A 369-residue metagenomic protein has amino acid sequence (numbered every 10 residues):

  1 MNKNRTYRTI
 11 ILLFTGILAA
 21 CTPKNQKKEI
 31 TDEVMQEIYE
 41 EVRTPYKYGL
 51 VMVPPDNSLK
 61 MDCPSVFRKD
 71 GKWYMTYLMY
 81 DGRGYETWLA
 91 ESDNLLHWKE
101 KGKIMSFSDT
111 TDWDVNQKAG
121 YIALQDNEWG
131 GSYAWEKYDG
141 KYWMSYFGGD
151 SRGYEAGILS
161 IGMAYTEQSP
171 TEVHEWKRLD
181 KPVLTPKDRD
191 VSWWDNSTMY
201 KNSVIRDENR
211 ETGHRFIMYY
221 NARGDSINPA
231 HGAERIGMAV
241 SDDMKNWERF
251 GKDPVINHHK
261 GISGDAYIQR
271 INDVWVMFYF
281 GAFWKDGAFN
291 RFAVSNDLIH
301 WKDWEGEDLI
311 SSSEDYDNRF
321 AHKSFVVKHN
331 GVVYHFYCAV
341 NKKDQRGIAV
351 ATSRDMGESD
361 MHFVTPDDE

Functional and structural regions predicted by a protein language model:
N2-I10: Bacterial N-terminal signal peptides that target proteins for export
T9-L12, V327: General helical structural elements
L12-L13, R83: N-terminal hydrophobic alpha-helix used for membrane targeting or insertion
F14-C21: Hydrophobic h-region of N-terminal signal peptides that target proteins for export in Gram-negative bacteria
C21-G120, L124-K201, I205-G264, Q269-R319 (+1 more regions): Beta-rich carbohydrate-recognition and catalytic domains
S324: Extracellular glycan/ECM-engagement signal in secreted proteins
